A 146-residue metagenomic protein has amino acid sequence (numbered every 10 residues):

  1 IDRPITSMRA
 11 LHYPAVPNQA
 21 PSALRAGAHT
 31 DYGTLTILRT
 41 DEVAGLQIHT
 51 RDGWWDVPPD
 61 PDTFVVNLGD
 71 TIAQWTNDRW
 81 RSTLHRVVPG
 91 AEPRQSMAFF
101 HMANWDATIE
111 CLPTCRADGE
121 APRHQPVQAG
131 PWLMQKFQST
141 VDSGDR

Functional and structural regions predicted by a protein language model:
I1-R146: C-terminal flanking tails of non-heme Fe-dependent oxygenases
